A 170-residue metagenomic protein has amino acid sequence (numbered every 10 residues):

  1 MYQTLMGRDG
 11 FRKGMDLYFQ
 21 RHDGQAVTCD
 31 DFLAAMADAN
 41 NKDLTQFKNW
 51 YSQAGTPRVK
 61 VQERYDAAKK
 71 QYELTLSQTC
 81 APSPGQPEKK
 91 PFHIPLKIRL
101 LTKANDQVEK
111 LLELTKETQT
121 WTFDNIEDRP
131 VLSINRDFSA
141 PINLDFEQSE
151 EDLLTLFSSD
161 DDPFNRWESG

Functional and structural regions predicted by a protein language model:
M1-R12, D16-G170: Non-catalytic accessory/interaction domains
